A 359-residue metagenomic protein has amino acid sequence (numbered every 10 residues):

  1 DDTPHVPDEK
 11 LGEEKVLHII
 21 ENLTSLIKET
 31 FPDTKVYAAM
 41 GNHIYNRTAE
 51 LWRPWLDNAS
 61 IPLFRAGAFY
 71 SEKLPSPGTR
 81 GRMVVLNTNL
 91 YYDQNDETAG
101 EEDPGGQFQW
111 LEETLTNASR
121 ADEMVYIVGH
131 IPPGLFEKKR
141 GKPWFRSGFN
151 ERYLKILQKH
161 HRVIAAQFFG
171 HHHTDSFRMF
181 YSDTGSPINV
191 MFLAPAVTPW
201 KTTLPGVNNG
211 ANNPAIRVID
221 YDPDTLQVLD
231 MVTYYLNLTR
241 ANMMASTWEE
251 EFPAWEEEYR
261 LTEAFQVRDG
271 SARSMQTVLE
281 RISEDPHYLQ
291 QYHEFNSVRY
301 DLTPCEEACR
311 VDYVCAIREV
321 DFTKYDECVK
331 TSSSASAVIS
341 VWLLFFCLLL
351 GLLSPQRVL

Functional and structural regions predicted by a protein language model:
D1-A68, R80-T88, F136: Active-site neighborhood of divalent metal-dependent phosphoester/pyrophosphate hydrolases
D2-H5, N42-R47, Y92-Q94, I131-K138 (+2 more regions): Active-site environment of divalent metal-dependent phosphoester hydrolases
P4, K35-M40, I44, R82-L86 (+5 more regions): Structural recognition of the beta-strand scaffold that forms the well-ordered cores of secreted hydrolase catalytic
D8-K15, K28, F64, G78 (+6 more regions): Short amphipathic alpha-helical molecular recognition features
N22, L26, T30, T114 (+2 more regions): Alpha-helical structural signal in soluble globular domains
F31-K35, R162, P187: A short helix->loop->beta-strand "cap" motif at the edges of active sites that frequently abuts
T48-N117, A121, T174-L359: Metal-dependent phosphoesterase/phosphodiesterase active-site architecture
D93-F108, T116-F169, T203: Active-site-proximal segments of metal-dependent phosphoesterases and phosphodiesterases across multiple
